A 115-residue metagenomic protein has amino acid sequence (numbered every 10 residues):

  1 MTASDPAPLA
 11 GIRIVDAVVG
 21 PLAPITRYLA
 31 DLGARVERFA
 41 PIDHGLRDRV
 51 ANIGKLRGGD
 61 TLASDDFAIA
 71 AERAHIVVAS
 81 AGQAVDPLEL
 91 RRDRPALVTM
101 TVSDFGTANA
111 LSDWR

Functional and structural regions predicted by a protein language model:
M1-R115: N-terminal helix-loop segment corresponding to the beta1-alpha1 unit of nucleotide/adenylate-binding folds
